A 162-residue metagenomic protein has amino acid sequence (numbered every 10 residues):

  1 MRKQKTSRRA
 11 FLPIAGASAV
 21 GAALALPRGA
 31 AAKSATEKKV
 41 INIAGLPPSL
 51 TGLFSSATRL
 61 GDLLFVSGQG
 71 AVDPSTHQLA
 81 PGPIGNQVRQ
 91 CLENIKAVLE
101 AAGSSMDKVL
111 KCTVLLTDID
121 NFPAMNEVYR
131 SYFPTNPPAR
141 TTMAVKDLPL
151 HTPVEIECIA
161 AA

Functional and structural regions predicted by a protein language model:
R2-N86, E100, T117-A162: N-terminal presequence-like segments and the immediate start of the first folded domain
R89: Conserved catalytic core of two-component sensor histidine kinases
V98-D107: Phosphate/pyrophosphate-binding loops at sites that engage ATP/ADP/AMP, CoA/4′-phosphopantetheine, polyphosphate
L110: Glycine-rich phosphate/pyrophosphate-binding loop shared by adenosine-nucleotide-utilizing enzymes
